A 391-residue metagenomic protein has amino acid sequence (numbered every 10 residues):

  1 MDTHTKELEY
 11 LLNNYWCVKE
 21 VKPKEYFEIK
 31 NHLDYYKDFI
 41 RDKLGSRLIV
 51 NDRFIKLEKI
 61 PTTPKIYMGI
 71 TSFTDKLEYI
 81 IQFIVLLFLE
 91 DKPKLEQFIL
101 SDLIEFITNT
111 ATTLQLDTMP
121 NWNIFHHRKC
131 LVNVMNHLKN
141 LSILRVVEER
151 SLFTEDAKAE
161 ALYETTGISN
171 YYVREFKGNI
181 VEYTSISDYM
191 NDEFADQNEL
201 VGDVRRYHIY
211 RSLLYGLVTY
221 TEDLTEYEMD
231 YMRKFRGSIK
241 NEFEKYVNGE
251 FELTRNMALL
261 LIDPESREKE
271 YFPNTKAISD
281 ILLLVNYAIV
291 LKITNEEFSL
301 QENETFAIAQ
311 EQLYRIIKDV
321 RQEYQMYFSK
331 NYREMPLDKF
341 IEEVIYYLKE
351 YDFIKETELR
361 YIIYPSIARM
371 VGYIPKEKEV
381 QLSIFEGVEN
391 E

Functional and structural regions predicted by a protein language model:
M1-S72, M135, E149-F272: Eukaryotic partner-binding/assembly regions in large regulatory complexes
L8-E25, K94-N121, R211-E226, L300-Y332: Short acidic, hydrophobic short linear motifs in intrinsically disordered regions
N31-Y36, N121-N140, Y332-Y347: Short amphipathic alpha-helical interaction segments
T74-I99, I278-A307: Positively charged, polyanion-binding regions of nucleic-acid-associated proteins
D75-F83, I107-T112, N256: Helix-boundary capping/turn motifs
F88-E164: Internal, well-ordered domain-core segments that constitute the primary functional module of diverse proteins
R145, E149-S187, Y346-E391: C-terminal engagement modules used by replication, chromatin/transcription, nuclear envelope/ESCRT, and ubiquitin
E296-E377: C-terminal structured domain segments
